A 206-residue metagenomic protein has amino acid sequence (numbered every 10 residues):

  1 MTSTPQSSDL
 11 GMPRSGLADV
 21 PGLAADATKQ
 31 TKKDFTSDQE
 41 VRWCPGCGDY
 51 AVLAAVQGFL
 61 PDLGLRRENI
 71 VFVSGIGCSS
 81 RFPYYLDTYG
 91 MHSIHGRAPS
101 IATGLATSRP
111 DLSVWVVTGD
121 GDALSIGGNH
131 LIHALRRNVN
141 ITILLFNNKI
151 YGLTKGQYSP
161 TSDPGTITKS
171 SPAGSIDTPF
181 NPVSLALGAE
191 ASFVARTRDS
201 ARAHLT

Functional and structural regions predicted by a protein language model:
M1-W43, D49-N69, T206: Iron-sulfur (Fe-S) cluster-binding modules
T31, D111, P160-L205: Conserved thiamine diphosphate
K33-E40, S80-L86, P164-K169: Gly-rich Lys/Arg/Thr-decorated short loops/hinges at beta-loop-alpha junctions or inter-strand turns that position
E40-W43, G48-A55, E68, I126-H130 (+4 more regions): General structural feature for long, well-ordered alpha-helical segments within catalytic domains of soluble enzymes
W43-P45, V116-T118, F193-R198: Short catalytic-loop micro-motif centered on adjacent basic/acidic residues
N69-F72, L112-W115, N140-L144, S184 (+1 more regions): Structural motif
C78-I150, T206: Thiamine diphosphate
G128-L135, L153-G165, L185: Active-site-proximal loop->helix
